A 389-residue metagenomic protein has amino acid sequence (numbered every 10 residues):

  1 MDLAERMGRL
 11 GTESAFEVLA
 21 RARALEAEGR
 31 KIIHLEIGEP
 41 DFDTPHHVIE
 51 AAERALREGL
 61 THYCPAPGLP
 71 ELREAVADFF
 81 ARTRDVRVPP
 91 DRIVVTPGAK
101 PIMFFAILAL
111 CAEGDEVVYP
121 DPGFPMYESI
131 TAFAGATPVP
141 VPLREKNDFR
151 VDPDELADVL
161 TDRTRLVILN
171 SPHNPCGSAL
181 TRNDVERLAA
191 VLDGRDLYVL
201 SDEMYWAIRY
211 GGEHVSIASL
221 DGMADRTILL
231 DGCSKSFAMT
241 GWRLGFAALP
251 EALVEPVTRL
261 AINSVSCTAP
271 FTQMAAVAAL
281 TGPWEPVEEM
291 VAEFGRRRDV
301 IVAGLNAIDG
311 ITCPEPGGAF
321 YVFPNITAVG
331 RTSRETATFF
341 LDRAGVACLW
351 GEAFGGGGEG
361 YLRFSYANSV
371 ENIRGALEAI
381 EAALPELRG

Functional and structural regions predicted by a protein language model:
L3, G11-E13, V18, L25-K31 (+3 more regions): PLP-dependent class I/II
M7: Substrate/cofactor-recognition hotspot
E58: Conserved nucleotide-sugar phosphate-binding/catalytic loop shared by glycosyltransferases and other
H62-Y63, Y205: Intrinsically disordered, tyrosine-centered linear signaling motifs in cytosolic regions
Y63-T96: Conserved N-terminal alpha-helix of the aminotransferase class I/II PLP-enzyme fold
